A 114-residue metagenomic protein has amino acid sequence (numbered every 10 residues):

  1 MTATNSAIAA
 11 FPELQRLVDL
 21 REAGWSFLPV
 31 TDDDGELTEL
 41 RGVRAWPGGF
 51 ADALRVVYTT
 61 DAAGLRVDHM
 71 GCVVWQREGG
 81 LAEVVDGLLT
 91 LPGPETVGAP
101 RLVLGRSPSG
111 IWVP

Functional and structural regions predicted by a protein language model:
M1, L65-H69, S109: Generic alpha-helix detector with strongest preference for long hydrophobic helices that associate with membranes
M1-W46, R106-P108: Negatively charged, low-complexity tracts enriched in Asp/Glu with abundant Ser/Thr
L14-L17, A51, D86: Generic N-terminal initiation segments characterized by hydrophobic and/or small/turn-forming residues
V18, W25-L28, H69, V73 (+1 more regions): Generic detector of bulky aromatic hydrophobic side chains
L40-G42, L54-V56, A62-R66, T90 (+1 more regions): Generic preference for hydrophobic/aromatic residues in regular secondary structure cores
A45, V57-T60, I111-W112: Ribonuclease/tRNase effector modules and their secretory precursors
G49-E78: Intrinsically disordered, low-complexity regulatory segments enriched in Ser/Thr/Pro and charged residues
M70-P114: Mixed-charge, Lys/Arg-enriched low-complexity segments
